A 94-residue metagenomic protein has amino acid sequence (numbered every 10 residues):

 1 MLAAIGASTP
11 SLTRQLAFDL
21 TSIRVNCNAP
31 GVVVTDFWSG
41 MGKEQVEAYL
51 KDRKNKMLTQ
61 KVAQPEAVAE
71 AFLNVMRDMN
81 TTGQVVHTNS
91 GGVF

Functional and structural regions predicted by a protein language model:
M1, I5-G6, T13: Active-site helix of classical SDR
S8-S11, V34, A63-Q64: Conserved cofactor-binding/catalytic machinery of classical short-chain dehydrogenase/reductase
R14-D19: Alpha-helical segment proximal to the catalytic Tyr-Lys
I23-N26, Q84: Rossmann-like NAD(H)/NADP(H) cofactor-binding core
N28, T88-V93: Glycine-rich Rossmann NAD(P)(H)-binding loop
A29-G40: Short, flexible catalytic-loop segment of classical short-chain dehydrogenase/reductase
Q45-E66: Catalytic Tyr-x(3-8)-Lys segment
K61-T88: C-terminal substrate-recognition "lid" of short-chain dehydrogenase/reductases
